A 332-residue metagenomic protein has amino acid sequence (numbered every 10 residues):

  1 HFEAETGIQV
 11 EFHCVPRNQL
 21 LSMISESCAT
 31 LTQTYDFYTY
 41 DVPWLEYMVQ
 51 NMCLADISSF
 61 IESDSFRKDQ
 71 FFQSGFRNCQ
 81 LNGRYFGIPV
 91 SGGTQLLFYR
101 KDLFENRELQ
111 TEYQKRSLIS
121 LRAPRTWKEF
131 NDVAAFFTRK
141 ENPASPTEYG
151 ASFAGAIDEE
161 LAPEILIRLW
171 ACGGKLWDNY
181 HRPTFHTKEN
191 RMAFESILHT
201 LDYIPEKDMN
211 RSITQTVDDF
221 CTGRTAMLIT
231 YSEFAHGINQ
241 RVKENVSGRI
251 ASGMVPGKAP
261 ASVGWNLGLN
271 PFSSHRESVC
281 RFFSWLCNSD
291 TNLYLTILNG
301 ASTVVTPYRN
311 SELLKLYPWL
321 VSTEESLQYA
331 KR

Functional and structural regions predicted by a protein language model:
H1, N210, T296-N299, V321-R332: C-terminal capping/gating helix-and-loop segments adjacent to ligand/active sites or protein-protein/ligand interfaces
E5-F71, R84-G87, R107, E112 (+3 more regions): Extracytoplasmic "Venus flytrap"/periplasmic binding protein-like
T6, E195, L201-D202, Q240-Y308: Extracytoplasmic/periplasmic substrate-recognition and gating elements
V42-L96, E105, L161, S247-G253 (+2 more regions): Hinge/lid segment of periplasmic solute-binding proteins
S58-F71, K115, S120-R122, G155-A156 (+4 more regions): Short, solvent-exposed loop/beta-turn-alpha elements that line the ligand-binding surface or hinge of extracytoplasmic
N82-S91, Q95, R122-R182, T225: Extracytoplasmic/periplasmic solute-binding protein
N131-A135, R168, C172-K175, N179-N210 (+1 more regions): Glycine-centered hinge/linker elements that transmit conformational signals in sensory and ligand-binding systems
F185-E244, S278-W285, L293-T296: Ligand-binding pocket segment of bilobal, Venus flytrap-like solute-binding proteins
